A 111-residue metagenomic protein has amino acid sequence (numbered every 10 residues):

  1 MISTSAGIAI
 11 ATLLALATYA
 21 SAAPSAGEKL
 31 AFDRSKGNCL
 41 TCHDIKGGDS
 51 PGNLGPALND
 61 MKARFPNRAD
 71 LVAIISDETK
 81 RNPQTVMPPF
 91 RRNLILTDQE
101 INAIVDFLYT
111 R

Functional and structural regions predicted by a protein language model:
M1-I2: N-terminal secretory signal peptides that target proteins for export/translocation
G7-A17: Bacterial N-terminal signal peptides
A15-R34: Electrostatic cytochrome c docking/interface patches
A23-A26, N38, N67, L71 (+1 more regions): Stable alpha-helical elements in mature extracytoplasmic
A31-F32, L40-S76, R92: Gly/Gly-Pro-rich "capping" loops immediately C-terminal to redox-active cysteine motifs in periplasmic/lumenal
K36, K80-N82: Short sequence/structural segments immediately N-terminal
A69, K80, R92-R111: C-terminal capping alpha-helices of c-type cytochrome domains
